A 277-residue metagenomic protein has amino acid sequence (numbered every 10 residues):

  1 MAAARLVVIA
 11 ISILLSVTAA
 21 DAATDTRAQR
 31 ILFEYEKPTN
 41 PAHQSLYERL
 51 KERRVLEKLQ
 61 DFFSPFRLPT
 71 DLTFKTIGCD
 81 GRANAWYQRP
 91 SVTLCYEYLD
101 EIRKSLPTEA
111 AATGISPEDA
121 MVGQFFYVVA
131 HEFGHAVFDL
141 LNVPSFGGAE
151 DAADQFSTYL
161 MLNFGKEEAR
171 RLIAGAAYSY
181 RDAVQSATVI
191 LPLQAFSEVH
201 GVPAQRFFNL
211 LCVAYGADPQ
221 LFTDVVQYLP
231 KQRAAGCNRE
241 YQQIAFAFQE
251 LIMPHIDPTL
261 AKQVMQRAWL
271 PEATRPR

Functional and structural regions predicted by a protein language model:
V7-S16: Bacterial N-terminal signal peptides
T24-F33, P192-R277: Pan-zinc metallopeptidase signature
T26-Y47, V137-L141: Acidic/histidine-rich, surface-exposed loop or edge segments in extracytoplasmic proteins
L46-D71: Zn2+-dependent metallopeptidase catalytic core
T76-T93, Y98-P107: Catalytic zinc-binding patch centered on the HExxH motif and its immediate surroundings that defines zinc-dependent
L94, Y127-N142, D154, T158: Active-site recognition of the HExxH zinc-binding catalytic motif
L106-Y127, L141-S145: Short pre-active-site segment immediately N-terminal to the catalytic Zn-binding motif
F146-G165: An active-site-proximal "capping" alpha-helix that borders the catalytic cofactor pocket
